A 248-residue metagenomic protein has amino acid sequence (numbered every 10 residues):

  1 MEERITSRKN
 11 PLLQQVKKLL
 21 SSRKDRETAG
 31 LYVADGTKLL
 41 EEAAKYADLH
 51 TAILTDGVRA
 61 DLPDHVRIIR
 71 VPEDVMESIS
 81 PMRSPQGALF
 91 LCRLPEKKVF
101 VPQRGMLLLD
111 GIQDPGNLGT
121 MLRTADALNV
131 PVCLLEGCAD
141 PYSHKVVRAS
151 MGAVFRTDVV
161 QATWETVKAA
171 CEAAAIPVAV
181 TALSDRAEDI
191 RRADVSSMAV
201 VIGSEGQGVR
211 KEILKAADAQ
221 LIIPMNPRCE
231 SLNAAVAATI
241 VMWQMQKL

Functional and structural regions predicted by a protein language model:
M1-G57, C138-A139: Boundary-proximal intrinsically disordered activation/regulatory segments immediately upstream of a helical core
E3-S7, I69-P72, T157-T166: Short acidic-hydrophobic, aromatic-tinged amphipathic segments that line or gate anion-handling sites
L62, V66-R93: Glycine/small-residue-rich loop that forms an oxyanion/phosphate-binding "nest" at active or ligand-binding sites
P63-D74, R104, A187, S196-A199 (+1 more regions): Active-site regions of enzymes building and remodeling cell-envelope glycoconjugates
V71-P72, D110, L135-G137, D158 (+1 more regions): Short beta->alpha connector loops at strand-helix junctions that form conserved, small/polar/Pro-enriched
F90, D126-A127, P141, K145-A153 (+2 more regions): Structured adenosyl-cofactor binding patch, chiefly the S-adenosyl-L-methionine
E96-S184: RNA substrate-binding interface of SAM-dependent RNA methyltransferases
A179-C229: Active-site/ligand-binding-proximal alpha/beta "capping" segment
